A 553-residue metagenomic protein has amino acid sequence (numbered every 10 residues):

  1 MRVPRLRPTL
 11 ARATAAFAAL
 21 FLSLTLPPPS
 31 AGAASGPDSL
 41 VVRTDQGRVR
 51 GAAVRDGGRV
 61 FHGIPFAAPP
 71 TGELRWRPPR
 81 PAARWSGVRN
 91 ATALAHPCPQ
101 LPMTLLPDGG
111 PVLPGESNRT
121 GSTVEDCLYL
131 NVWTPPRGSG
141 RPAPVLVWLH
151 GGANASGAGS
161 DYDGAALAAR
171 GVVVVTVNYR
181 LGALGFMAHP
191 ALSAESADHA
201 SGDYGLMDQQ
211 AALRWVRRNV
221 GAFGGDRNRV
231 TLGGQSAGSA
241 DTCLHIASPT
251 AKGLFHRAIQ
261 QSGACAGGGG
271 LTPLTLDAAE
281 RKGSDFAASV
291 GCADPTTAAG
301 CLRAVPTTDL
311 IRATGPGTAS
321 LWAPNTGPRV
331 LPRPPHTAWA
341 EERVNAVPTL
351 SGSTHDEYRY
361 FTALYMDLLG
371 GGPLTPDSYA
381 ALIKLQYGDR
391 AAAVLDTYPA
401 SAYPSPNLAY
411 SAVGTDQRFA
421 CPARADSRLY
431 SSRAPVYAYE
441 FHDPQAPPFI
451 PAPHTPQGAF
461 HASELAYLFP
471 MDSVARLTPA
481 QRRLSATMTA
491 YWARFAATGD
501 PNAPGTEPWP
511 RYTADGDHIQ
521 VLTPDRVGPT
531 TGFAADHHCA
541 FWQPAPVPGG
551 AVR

Functional and structural regions predicted by a protein language model:
R2-A34: Secretory targeting and sorting signals
R2-V3, A34-G202, P376, V474-M488 (+4 more regions): Non-catalytic accessory segments of hydrolases
E116, R218, K252, Q261-S378 (+1 more regions): Substrate-access "cap/lid" subdomains that shape and gate the entrance to catalytic or ligand-binding pockets
C127, D198-G221, D277-S284: Alpha/beta-hydrolase active-site loop
P144, F223-Q235: Alpha/beta-hydrolase fold nucleophile elbow
G151, Y204-D208, S236-S239: Active-site loop->helix "elbow" adjoining a glycine-rich segment at hydrolase catalytic centers
S239-A251: Short glycine-enriched nucleophile-adjacent loop and the immediately C-terminal alpha-helix near the catalytic center
A420-R553: Mobile gating loops/cap/lid regions near enzyme active sites that modulate substrate access
